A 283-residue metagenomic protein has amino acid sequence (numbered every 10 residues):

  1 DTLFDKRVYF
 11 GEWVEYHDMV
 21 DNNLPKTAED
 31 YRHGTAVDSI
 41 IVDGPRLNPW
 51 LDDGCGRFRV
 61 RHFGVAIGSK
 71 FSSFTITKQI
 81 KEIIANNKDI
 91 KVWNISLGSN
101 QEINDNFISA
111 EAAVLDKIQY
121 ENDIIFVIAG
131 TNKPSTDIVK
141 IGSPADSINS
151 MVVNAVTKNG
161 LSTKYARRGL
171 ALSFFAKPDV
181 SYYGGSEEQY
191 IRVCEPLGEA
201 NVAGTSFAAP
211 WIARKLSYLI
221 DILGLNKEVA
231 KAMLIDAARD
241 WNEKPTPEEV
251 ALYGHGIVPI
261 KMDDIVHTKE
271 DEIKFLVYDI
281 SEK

Functional and structural regions predicted by a protein language model:
D1-D5, Y9, K140-S217: Extracellular S/T/G-rich loop segment that most often corresponds to the catalytic His/Ser-adjacent loop
T2-D18, N23-S73, E121-D123, S147-N149 (+2 more regions): Subtilisin-like serine protease catalytic core
D5-R7, S69-K70, N100-N104, P134-D137 (+3 more regions): Flexible loop/turn segments at secondary-structure boundaries
K6, L47, A85-I90, K117-I125 (+3 more regions): Secondary-structure boundary elements
G11-H17, T75-Q79, S109-A113, K140-P144 (+4 more regions): Short secondary-structure boundary/capping segments
D38-V42, A112, D116, S181 (+3 more regions): Predominant activation on well-ordered alpha-helical scaffold segments within soluble catalytic domains
V65-A145, N201-A203, F207-A208: Substrate-binding/access-modulating region of protease and related hydrolase catalytic domains
D221-K283: C-terminal subdomain of the subtilisin-like protease fold in secreted/lumenal serine endopeptidases
